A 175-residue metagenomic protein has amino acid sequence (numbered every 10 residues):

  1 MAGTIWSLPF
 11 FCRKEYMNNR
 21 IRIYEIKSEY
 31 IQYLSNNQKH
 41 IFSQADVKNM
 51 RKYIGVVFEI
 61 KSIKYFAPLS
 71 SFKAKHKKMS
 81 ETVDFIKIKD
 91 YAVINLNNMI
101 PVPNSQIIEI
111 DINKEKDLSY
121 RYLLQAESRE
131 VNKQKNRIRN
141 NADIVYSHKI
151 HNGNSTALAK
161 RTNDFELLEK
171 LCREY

Functional and structural regions predicted by a protein language model:
M1-T4: Targeting/processing segments of secretory and organellar proteins
F10-M17, K87-Y175: C-terminal terminal-subdomain/extension
N18, E25-N49: An N-terminal domain-cap segment
K27, S70, P103: Residues at the C-termini of beta-strands that transition into short coil/loop
D46-K48, E59-N95: Compact nucleic-acid interaction/catalytic patches
G55-V57: GIY-YIG nuclease signature motif recognition
